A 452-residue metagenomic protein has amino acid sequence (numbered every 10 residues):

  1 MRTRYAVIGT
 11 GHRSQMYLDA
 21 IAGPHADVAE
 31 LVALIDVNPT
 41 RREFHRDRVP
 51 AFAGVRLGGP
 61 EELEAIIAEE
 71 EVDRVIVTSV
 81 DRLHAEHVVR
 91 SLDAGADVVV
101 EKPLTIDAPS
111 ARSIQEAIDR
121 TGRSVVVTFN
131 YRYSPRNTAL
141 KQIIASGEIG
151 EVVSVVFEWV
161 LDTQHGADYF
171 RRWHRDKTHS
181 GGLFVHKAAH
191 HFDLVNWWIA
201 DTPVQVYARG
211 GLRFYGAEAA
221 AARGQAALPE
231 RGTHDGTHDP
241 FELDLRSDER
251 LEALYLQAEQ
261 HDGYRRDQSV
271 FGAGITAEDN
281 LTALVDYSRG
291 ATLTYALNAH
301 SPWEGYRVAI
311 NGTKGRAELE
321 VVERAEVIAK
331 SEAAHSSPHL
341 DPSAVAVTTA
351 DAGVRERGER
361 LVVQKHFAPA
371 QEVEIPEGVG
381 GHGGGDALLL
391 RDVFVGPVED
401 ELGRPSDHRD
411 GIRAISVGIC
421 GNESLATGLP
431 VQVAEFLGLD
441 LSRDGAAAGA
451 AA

Functional and structural regions predicted by a protein language model:
M1-F52, V393: N-terminal Rossmann-like dinucleotide-binding module
N38, E158-T163, G210-Y215, R289-A291 (+2 more regions): Glycine-rich beta-alpha junction loops
G54-E62: Conserved SAM-binding strand-loop segment of SAM-dependent methyltransferases
E69, D73-R74, V80-D81, A85-R132 (+1 more regions): Beta-strand-loop-alpha-helix segment that lines the small-molecule cofactor/substrate pocket of alpha/beta enzymes
T78-S79, G312: Short, well-ordered coil/turn residues at beta-beta hairpins and beta-strand->alpha-helix junctions within
A85, S110, S124-V125, R132-S134 (+6 more regions): Catalytic cores of eukaryotic secretory-pathway lumenal/extracellular enzymes that build and remodel glycoconjugates
Y131-Q268, G428: Predominantly a Rossmann-like dinucleotide-binding segment in NAD(P)-dependent oxidoreductases
E278-A291, A296-A452: C-terminal helical cap and adjacent loop that interface with cofactors, partners, or active-site loops
